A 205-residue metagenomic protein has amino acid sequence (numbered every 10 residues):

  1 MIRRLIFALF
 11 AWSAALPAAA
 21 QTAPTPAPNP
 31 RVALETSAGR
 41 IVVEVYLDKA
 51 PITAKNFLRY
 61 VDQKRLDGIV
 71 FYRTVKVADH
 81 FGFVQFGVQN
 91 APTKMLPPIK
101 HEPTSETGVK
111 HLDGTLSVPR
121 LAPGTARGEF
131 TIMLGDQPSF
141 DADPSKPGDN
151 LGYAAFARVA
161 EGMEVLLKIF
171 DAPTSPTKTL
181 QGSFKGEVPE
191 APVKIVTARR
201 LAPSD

Functional and structural regions predicted by a protein language model:
M1-I2, N29: Intrinsically disordered, low-complexity sequence elements enriched in Ser/Thr/Gly/Pro
I2-A8: Sec-dependent signal peptide recognition, specifically the positively charged N-region followed immediately by
S13-P17: N-terminal signal peptide c-region/cleavage motif recognized by signal peptidases
A18-D205: Cyclophilin-like peptidyl-prolyl cis-trans isomerases
